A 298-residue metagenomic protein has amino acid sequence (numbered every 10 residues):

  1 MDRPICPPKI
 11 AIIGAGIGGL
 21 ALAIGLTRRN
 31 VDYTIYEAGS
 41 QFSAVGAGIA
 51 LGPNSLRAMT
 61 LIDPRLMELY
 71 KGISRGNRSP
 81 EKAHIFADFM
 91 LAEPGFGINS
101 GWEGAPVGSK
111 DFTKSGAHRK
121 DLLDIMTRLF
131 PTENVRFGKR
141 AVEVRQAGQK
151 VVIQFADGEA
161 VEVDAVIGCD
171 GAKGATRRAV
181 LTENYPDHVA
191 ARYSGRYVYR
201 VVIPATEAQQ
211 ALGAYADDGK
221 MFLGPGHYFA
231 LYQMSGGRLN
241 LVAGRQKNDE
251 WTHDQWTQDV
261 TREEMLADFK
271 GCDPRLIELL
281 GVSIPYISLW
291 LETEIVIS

Functional and structural regions predicted by a protein language model:
D2-G18: Beta1/beta-strand and adjacent pyrophosphate-binding region of the FAD-binding site in flavoprotein oxidoreductases
K9, D32, R238: Residues at the starts of beta-strands that form the adenosine-phosphate
I10-I12, L20-L22, R29, A141: A generic "structured core" feature
G18, Q41, K173: Conserved Rossmann-like nucleotide-cofactor binding loop
T27-A47: Glycine-rich FAD pyrophosphate-binding loop
G46-L129: Active-site-adjacent segment of FAD-dependent monooxygenases/related oxidoreductases
L66-M67, D111-I284: Conserved FAD-binding catalytic core of PHBH/FMO-like flavoproteins
L291-S298: FAD-binding beta-loop-beta segment adjacent to the flavin cofactor pocket
